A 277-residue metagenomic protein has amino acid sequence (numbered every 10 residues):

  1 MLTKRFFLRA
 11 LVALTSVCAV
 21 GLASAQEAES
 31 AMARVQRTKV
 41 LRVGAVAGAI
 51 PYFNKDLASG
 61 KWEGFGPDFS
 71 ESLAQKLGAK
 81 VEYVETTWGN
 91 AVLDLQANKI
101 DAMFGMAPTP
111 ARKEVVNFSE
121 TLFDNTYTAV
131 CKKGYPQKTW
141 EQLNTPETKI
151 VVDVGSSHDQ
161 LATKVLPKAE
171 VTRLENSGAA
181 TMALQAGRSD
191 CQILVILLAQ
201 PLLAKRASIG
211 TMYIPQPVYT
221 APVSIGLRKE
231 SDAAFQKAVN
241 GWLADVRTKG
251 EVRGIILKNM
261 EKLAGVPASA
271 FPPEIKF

Functional and structural regions predicted by a protein language model:
Q26-M106, E114: Extracytoplasmic small-molecule ligand-binding "clamshell" domains of the periplasmic binding protein/Venus flytrap
Q26-S30, S157-L174, T211-Y213, L243-F277: Ligand-binding clefts/hinges and TM-proximal coupling segments of bilobed small-molecule sensing domains
A47, D124-C131, I196, Q200-L243 (+1 more regions): Periplasmic-binding protein-like
F53-S59, S70-A79, W140-N144, H158-E175 (+1 more regions): Ligand-binding cleft/hinge of the Venus flytrap
P67, Y83-L93, Q137-K138, T172-M182 (+2 more regions): Short helix-initiation/N-cap motifs at beta->coil->alpha
P67-K76, E141, S156, A221-L263: Extended ligand-binding regions for polar small-molecule ligands
N90-L93, M106-V115, L161-K164, Q185 (+1 more regions): A ligand-binding cleft/hinge motif common to bilobed small-molecule-binding domains
C131-K149: Flexible hinge/capping segments at coil-to-helix
